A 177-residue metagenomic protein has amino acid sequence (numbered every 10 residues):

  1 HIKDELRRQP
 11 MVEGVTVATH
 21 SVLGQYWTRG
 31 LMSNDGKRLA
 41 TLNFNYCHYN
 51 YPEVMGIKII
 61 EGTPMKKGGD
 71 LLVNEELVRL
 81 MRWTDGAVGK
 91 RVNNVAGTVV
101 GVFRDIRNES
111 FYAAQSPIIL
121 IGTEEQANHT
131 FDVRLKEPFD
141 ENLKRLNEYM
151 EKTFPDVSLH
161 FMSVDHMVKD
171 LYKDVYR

Functional and structural regions predicted by a protein language model:
H1-R79, D85, N94-A96: Structured, solvent-exposed hinge/loop segments at the ends of secondary-structure elements
K3-G14, E75-E76, N94-Y176: "Rare, low-scoring activations can occur in soluble or secreted enzymes where short amphipathic helices or signal
V88-G89: A glycine-biased structural micro-motif
